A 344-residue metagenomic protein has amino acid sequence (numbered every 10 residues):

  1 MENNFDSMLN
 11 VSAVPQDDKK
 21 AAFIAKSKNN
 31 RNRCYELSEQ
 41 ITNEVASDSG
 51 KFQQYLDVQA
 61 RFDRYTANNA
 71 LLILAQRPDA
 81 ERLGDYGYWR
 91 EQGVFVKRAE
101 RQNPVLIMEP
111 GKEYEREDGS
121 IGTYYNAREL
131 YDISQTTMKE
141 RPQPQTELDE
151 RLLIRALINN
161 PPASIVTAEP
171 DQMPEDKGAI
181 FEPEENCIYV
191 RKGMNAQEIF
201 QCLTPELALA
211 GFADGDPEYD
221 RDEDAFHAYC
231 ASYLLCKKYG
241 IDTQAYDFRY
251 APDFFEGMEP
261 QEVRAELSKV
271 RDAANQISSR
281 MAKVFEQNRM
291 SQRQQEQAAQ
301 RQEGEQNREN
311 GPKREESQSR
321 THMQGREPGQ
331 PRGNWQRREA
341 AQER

Functional and structural regions predicted by a protein language model:
M1-M323, P328-E343: N-terminal accessory/interface modules of nucleic-acid-binding and processing proteins
